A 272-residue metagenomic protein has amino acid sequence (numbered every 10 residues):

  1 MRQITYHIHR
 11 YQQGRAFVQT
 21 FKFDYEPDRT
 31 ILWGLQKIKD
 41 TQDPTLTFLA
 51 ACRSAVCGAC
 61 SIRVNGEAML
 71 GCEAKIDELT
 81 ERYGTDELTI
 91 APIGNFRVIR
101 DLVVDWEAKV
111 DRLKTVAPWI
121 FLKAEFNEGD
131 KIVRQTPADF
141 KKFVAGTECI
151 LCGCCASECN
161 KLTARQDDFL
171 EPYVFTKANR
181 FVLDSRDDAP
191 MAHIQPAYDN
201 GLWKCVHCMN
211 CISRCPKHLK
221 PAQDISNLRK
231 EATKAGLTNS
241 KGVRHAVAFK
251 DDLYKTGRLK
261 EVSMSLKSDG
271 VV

Functional and structural regions predicted by a protein language model:
R2-F21: Eukaryote-biased recognition of intrinsically disordered, low-complexity regulatory segments
H9, V64-E67: Short strand-turn-strand beta-turns centered on an Asx-Gly dipeptide
V18-T30: Short, contiguous acidic and Ser/Thr-rich linear segments
R29-P44, I90-V272: Ferredoxin-type iron-sulfur electron-transfer modules in oxidoreductases and energy-metabolism complexes
T47, C52-S61: Short, structured protein-protein interaction patches enriched in aromatics and acidic/basic residues, typified by
M69-R82: Structured interaction patches on ligand/partner-binding surfaces of diverse proteins
R82-A91: Ligand-binding loop in jelly-roll beta-barrel domains
